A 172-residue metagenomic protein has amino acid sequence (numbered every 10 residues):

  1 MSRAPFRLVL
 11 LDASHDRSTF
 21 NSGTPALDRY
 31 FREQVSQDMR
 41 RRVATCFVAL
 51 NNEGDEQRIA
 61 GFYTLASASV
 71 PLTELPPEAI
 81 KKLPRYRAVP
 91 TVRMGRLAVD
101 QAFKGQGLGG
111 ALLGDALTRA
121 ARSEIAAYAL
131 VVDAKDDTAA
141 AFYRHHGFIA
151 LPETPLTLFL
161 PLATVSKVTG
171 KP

Functional and structural regions predicted by a protein language model:
M1-Q37, R41, C46: Short amphipathic alpha-helix that is part of the acyltransferase structural core
R42-Y63, L75-P77: Conserved beta-hairpin
A44-V48, F62, T91, R96 (+2 more regions): Short hydrophobic/aromatic beta-strand element in the GNAT-like acyltransferase core that lines or flanks the acyl-donor
F62-R96: Conserved acyl-donor/pantetheine-binding loop and adjacent beta-alpha core of acyl/acetyltransferases and related
D100-A102: Active-site acidic-Proline motif in GNAT/NAT acetyltransferases
G105-T118, H145: Conserved acetyl-CoA-binding loop-helix of GNAT-fold acetyltransferases
G110, A126-A127, A134-E153: Conserved active-site alpha-helix within GNAT-family acetyltransferase domains
L113, T118-D133: Conserved GNAT acetyl-CoA-binding A-motif
